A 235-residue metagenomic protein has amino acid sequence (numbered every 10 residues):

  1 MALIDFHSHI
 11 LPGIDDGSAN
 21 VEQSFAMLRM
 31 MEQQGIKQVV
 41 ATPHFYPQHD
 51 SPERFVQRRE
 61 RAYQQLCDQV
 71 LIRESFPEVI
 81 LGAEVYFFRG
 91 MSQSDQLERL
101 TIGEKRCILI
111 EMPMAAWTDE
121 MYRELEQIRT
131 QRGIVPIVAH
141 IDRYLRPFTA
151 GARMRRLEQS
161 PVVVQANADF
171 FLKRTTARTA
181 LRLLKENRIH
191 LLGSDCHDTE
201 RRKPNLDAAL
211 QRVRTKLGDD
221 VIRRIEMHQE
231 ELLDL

Functional and structural regions predicted by a protein language model:
M1-S75: An N-terminally biased module of ancient metal coordination in phosphate/nucleic-acid-related enzymes
I4-F6, V40-T42, I80-A83, I137-A139 (+2 more regions): Active-site neighborhood of phospho(di)ester-bond hydrolases with catalytic His/Asp-centered motifs
H9, F45, V85-Y86, P113 (+3 more regions): Catalytic metal-binding/acid-base residues of hydrolase active sites
E32, R129-T130, L184-K185: Non-catalytic positions within long, well-ordered alpha-helices that form the structural scaffold/packing of enzyme
D50-Q165: Extended substrate/RNA-proximal surfaces in nucleic-acid metabolism proteins
R188-P204: Short acidic/histidine-rich active-site segments
L206-L235: Mid-to-C-terminal alpha-helical segments outside catalytic/metal-binding sites
